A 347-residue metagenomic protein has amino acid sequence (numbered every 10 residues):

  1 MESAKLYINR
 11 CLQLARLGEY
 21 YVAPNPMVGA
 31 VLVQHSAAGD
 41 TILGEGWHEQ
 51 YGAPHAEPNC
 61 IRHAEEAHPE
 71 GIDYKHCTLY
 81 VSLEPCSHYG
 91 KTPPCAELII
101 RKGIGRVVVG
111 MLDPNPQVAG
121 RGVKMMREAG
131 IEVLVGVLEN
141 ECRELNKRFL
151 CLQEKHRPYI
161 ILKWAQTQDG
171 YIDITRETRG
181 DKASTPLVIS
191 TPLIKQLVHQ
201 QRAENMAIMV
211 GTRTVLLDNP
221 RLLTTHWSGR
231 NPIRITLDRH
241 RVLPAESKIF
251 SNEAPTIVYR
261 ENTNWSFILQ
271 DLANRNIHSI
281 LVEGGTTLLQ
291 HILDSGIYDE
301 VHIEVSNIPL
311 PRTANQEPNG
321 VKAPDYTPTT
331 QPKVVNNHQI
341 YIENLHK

Functional and structural regions predicted by a protein language model:
E2-A23, L152: Short, basic/aromatic recognition patches
V28-A38, K163-A165, Y341: Short beta-strand scaffold segments in enzyme catalytic cores
L32-C142, I233, H291-L293: Zn2+-dependent cytidine deaminase-like catalytic core
G105-D113, M209-V210, R234-H240, V258-R260 (+1 more regions): Short internal beta-strands
P114-Q117, N140-E141, L216, R241-P244 (+1 more regions): Short gly/pro/ser/thr-enriched loop/turn and capping motifs at secondary-structure boundaries
C151-L281, T286-Q290: Active-site ligand-binding patch in enzyme domains
W265-S266, Q316-K347: Conserved histidine-centered catalytic loops in small-molecule metabolism enzymes
L288, I292-V301: Short acidic amphipathic segments
